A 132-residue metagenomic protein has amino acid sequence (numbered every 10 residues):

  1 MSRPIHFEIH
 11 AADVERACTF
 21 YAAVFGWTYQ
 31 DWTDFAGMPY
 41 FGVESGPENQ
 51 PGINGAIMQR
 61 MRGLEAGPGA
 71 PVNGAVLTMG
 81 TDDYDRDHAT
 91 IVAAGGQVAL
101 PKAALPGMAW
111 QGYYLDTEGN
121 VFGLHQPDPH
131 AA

Functional and structural regions predicted by a protein language model:
M1-T19, G74-M79, Q126-A132: N-terminal beta-strand motif that seeds the catalytic metal site of vicinal oxygen chelate
S2, Q50-G52, A70-G74: Short connector loops at helix/strand junctions that flank enzyme active sites, especially segments positioning acidic
E8-G52: Core segments of cupin and vicinal oxygen chelate
I9, Q30-W32, H88-A132: Vicinal oxygen chelate
P39-F41, A75, M108-G112: Short beta-strand micro-motifs in enzyme catalytic cores
G52-Q59: A short, structured beta-strand/loop element
Q59-G67, A132: A short, acidic/glycine-rich surface segment
E65-A94: Mid-chain, well-packed structural core segment of small domains
